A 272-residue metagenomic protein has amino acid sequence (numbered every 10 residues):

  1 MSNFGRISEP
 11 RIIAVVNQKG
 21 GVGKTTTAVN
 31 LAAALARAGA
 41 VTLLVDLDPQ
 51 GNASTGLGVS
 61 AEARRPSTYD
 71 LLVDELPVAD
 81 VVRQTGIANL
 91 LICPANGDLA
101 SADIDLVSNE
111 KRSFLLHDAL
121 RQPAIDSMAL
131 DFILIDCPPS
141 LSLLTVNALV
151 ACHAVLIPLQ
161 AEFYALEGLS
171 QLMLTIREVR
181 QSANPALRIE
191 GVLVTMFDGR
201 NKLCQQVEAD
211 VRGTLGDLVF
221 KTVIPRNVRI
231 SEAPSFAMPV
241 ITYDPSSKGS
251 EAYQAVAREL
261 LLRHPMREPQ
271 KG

Functional and structural regions predicted by a protein language model:
M1-G272: P-loop NTP-binding core
